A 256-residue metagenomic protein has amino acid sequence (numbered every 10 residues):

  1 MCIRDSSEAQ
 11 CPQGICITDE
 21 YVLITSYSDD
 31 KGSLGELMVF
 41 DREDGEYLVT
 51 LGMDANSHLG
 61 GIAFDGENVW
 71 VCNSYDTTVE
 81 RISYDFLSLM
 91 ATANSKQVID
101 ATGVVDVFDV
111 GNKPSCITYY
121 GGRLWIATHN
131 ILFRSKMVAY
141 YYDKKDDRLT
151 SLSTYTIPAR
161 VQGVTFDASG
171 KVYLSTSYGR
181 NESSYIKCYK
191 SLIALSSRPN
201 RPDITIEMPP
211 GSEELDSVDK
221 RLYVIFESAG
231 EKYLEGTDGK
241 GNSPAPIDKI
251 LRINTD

Functional and structural regions predicted by a protein language model:
M1-S6: Conserved small/polar residues in nucleotide/adenosyl-binding loops
E8-G14, N56-A63, D106-Y119, P158-F166 (+1 more regions): Repeated scaffold domains used in trafficking and secretory/extracellular systems, primarily beta-propellers
Q10-P12, M38, R42-E67: Blade-loop segments of beta-propeller domains
I17, L23-G32, V71-D76, I126-I131 (+2 more regions): Conserved beta-strand positions in repeat-built beta-propeller and related beta-rich domains
D19-Y21, G66-E67, G121-R123, S169-G170 (+1 more regions): Short coil/turn segments that connect the beta-strands within blades of beta-propeller domains
K31-M38, T77-F86, L132-Y141, N181-S191 (+1 more regions): Structural motif
V69-C72, D76-V161: Eukaryote-skewed repeat-based solenoidal scaffolds used as protein-protein interaction platforms, primarily
T154-S196, E213: Loop/turn-rich, solvent-exposed surfaces of beta-rich toroidal or solenoidal domains
